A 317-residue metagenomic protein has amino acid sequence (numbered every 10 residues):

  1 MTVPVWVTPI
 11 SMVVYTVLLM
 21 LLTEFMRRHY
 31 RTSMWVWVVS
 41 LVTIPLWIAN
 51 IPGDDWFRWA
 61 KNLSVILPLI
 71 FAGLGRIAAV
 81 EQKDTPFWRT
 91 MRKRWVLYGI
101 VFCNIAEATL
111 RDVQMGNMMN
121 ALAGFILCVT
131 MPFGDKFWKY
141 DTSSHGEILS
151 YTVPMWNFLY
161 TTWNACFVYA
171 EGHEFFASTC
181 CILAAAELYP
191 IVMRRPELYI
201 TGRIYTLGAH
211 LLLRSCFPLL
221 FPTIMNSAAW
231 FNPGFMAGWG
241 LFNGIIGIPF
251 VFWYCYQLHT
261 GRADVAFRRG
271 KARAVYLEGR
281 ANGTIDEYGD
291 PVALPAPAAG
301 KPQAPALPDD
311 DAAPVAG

Functional and structural regions predicted by a protein language model:
T2-V80: An N-terminal, globular interaction/scaffold subdomain
I10-L19, N62-I77, G99-N104, L122-D135 (+2 more regions): Hydrophobic cores of alpha-helical transmembrane segments in multi-pass inner/ER membrane proteins, independent
M12-L21, S178-G300, P305-P308: C-terminal transmembrane-bundle signature of multipass membrane proteins, characterized by strong activation on
L18-R28, I70-T85, F133-S143, Y189-E197 (+1 more regions): C-terminal ends of transmembrane helices
V38-D54, A72-R76, L97-V113, P154-A170 (+1 more regions): Hydrophobic alpha-helical transmembrane segments and adjacent interfacial helices in integral membrane proteins
W56-K61, G116-N120, A229-A237: Non-cytosolic membrane-interface motifs at loop->transmembrane helix junctions
S64-P68, T90-C103, L149-N157, R203-S215 (+1 more regions): Juxtamembrane/interfacial segments around transmembrane helices
F87-Y199, R203: Generic multipass alpha-helical transmembrane bundles of integral membrane proteins
